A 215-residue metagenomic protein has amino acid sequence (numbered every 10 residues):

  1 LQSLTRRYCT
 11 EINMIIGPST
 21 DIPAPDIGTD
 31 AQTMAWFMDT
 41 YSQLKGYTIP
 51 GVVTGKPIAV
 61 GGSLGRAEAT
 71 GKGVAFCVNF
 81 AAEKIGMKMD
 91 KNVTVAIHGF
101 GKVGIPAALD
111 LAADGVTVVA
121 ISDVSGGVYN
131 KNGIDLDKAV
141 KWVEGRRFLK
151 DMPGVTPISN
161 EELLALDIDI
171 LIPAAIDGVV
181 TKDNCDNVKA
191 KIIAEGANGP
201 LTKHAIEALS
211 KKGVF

Functional and structural regions predicted by a protein language model:
L1-K91: Glycine/serine-rich phosphate-binding loop and adjoining beta1-alpha1 elements at the start of nucleotide-handling
M14-P18, T54, S122, K189 (+1 more regions): Short acidic (Asp/Glu) and glycine-rich catalytic loops that position anionic groups and cofactors
D30-A31, V103-I105, G126-N130, G178-T181 (+1 more regions): Flexible loop/turn segments at secondary-structure boundaries
G65-A165: Glycine-rich phosphate/diphosphate-binding loop of Rossmann-like nucleotide-binding domains
A96, I170-I172, A194: Structural motif
V119, D169, K191: Conserved acidic residues
L163-D167, D186-V188: Flexible, charged surface loops at secondary-structure boundaries
A175-F215: Rossmann-fold NAD(P)-binding glycine/threonine-rich loop
